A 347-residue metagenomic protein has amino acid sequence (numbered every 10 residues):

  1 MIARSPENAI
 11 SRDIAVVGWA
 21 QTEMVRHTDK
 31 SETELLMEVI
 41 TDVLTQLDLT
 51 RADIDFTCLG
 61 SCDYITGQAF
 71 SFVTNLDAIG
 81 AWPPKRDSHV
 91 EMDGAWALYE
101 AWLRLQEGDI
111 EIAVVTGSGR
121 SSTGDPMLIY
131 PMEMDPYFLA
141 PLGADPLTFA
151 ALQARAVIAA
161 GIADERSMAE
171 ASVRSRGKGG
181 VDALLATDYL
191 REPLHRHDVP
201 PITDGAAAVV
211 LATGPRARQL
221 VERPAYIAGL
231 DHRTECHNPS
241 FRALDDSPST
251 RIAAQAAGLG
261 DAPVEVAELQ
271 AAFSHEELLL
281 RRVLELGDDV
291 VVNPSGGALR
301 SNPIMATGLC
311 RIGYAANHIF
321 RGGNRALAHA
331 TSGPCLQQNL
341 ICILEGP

Functional and structural regions predicted by a protein language model:
I2-S11, T33, M37, S61-I112 (+3 more regions): Claisen-condensing/thiolase-fold acyl-transfer catalytic domains that form or cleave C-C bonds in fatty acid
R12-T28: Generic N-terminal amphipathic, Lys/Arg-enriched alpha-helix
R26-K30, E38, M168, I319-F320: Hydrophobic/basic alpha-helical segments enriched in Actinobacteria
D29-L47: Short catalytic helix/loop segments, enriched in acidic residues and glycine and frequently bearing histidine
R51-D53, A163-A169, G180-D182, R223-P224 (+2 more regions): Flexible, glycine/charged-enriched surface loops at secondary-structure junctions
A113-G161: Flexible glycine-/small-residue-enriched beta->alpha junction loops that bind anionic phosphate/pyrophosphate groups
S121-D125, R176-G179, C335-L336: Short, well-ordered, mixed-charge alpha-helical segments that flank or form enzyme active sites
A144-L184: N-terminal leader/propeptide and maturation segments of large enzyme subunits in energy/redox metabolism and hydrolases
